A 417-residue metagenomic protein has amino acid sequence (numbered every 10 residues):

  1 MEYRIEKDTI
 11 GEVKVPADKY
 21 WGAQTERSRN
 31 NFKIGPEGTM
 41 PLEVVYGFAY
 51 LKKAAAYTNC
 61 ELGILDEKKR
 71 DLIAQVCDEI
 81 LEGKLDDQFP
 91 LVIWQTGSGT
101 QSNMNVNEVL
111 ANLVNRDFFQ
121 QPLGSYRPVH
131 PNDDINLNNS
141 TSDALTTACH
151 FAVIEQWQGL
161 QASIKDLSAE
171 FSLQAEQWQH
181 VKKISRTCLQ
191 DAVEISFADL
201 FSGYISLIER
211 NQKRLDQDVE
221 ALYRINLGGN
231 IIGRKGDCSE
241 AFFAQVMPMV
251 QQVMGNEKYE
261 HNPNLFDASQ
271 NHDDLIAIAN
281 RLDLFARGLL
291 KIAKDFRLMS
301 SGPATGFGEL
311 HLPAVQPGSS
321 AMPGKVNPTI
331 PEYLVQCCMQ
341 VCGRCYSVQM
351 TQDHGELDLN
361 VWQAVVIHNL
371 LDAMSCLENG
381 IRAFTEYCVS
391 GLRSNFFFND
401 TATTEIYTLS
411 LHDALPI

Functional and structural regions predicted by a protein language model:
M1-T401, L409-S410, A414-I417: Conserved, well-structured ligand/cofactor-binding cores
